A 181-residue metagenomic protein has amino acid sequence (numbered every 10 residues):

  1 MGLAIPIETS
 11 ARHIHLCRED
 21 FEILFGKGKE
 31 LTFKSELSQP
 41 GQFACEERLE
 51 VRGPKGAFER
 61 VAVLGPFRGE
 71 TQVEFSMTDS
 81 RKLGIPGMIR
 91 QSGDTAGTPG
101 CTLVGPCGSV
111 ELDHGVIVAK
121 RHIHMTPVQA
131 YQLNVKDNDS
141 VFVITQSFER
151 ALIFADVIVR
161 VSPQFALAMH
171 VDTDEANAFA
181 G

Functional and structural regions predicted by a protein language model:
G2-A4: Extreme N-terminal starter segment of soluble prokaryotic enzymes
P6-E8, H13-P54, E59-P106, E111-N138 (+2 more regions): Short beta-strand-centered segments at strand-helix junctions
S147: Acidic, glycine-rich active-site loops and adjacent beta-strand->loop/helix elements that engage anionic groups
